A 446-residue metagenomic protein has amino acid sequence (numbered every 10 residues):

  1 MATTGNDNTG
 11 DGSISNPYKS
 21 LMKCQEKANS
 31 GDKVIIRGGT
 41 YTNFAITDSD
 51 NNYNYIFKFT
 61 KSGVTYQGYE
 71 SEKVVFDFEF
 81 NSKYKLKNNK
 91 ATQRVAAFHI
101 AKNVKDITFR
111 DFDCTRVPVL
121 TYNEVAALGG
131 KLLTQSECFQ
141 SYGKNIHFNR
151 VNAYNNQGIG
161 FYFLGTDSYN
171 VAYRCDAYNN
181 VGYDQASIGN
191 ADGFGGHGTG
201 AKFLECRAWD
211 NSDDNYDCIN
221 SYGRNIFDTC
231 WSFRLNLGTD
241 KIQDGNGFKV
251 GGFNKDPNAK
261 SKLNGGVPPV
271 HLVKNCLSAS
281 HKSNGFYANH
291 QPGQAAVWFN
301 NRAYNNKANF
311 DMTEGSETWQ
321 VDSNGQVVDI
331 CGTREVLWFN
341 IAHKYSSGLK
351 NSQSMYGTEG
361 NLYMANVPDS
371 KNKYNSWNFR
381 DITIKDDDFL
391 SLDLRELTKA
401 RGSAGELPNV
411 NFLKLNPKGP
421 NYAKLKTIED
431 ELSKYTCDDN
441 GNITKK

Functional and structural regions predicted by a protein language model:
M1, I36, N43, F59 (+16 more regions): Extracellular beta-strand solenoids
M1-K23, T40, E70: Right-handed parallel beta-helix/beta-solenoid
N8, E317-K446: Acidic, glycine- and Ser/Thr-rich low-complexity intrinsically disordered tracts in extracellular/secreted proteins
L21-Q25, S30-T65, Y69-S82, D113-C114: N-terminal extracellular ligand-recognition/capping segment immediately after the signal peptide
D32, Y55, S62-V64, E72 (+18 more regions): The right-handed parallel beta-helix/beta-solenoid scaffold, focusing on the short coil/turn and N-cap positions
I36, T65-G68, I107-F109, I146-N149 (+10 more regions): All-beta strand scaffolds that present successive hydrophobic residues in beta-strands
T40, E70, D113, P118 (+12 more regions): A structural signal for beta-strand register positions
T42-F44, N51, E70, F80-C218 (+1 more regions): Right-handed parallel beta-helix
